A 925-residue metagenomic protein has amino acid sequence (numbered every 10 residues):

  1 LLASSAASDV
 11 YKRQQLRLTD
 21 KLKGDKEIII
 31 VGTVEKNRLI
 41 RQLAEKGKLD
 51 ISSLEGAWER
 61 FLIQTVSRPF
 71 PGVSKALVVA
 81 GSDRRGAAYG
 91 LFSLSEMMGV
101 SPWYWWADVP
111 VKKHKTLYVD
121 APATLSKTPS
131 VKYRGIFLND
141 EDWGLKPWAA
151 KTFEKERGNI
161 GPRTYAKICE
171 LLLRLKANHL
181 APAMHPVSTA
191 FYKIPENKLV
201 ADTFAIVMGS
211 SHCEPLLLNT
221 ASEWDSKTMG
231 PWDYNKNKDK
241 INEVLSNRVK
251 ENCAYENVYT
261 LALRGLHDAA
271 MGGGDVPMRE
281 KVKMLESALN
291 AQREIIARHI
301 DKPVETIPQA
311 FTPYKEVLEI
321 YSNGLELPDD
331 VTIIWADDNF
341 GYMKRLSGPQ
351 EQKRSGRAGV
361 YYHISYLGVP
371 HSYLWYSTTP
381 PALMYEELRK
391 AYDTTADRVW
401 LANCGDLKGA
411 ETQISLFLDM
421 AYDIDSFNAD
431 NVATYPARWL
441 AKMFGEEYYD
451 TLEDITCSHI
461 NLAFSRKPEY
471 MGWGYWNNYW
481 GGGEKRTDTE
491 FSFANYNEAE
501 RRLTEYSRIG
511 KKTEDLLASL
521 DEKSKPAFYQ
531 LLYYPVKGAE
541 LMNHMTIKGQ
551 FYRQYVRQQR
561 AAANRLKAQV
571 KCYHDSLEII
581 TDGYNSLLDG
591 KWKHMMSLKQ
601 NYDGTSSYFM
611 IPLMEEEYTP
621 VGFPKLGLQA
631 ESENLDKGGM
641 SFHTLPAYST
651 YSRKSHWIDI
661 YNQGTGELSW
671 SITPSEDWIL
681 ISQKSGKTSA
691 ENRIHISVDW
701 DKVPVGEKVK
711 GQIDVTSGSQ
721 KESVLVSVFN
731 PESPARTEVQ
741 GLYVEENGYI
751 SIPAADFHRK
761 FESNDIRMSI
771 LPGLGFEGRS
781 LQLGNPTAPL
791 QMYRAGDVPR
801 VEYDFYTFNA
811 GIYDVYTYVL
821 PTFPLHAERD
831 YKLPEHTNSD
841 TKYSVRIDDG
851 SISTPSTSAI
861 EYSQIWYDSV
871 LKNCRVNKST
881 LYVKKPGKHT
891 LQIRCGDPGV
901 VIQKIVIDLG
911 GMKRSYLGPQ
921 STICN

Functional and structural regions predicted by a protein language model:
L1-A7, Y11: Single conserved hydrophobic/aromatic residue that forms the stacking wall/gate of nucleotide- or nucleobase-binding
Q15-S130: Carboxylate-rich, divalent-cation-coordinating active-site regions
V78-G81, D142-P162, N178-S188, E223-K240 (+5 more regions): The substrate-binding groove and active-site-proximal loops of carbohydrate-active enzymes, especially glycoside
W103-G158, R163-A183, G356-G359, E738-F761: An acidic-aromatic substrate-binding cleft motif
V111-V119, Y192, V200-D202, K227-S355 (+2 more regions): Gly/Pro-rich turn-and-neighbor structural signature
L173, N178-P182, S188-F191, W335-G341 (+2 more regions): Structured mid-domain segments that build the active-site/substrate or prosthetic-cofactor binding neighborhood
S492-W657, Q712-I713: Histidine-centered catalytic/metal-binding microenvironments
H643-T644, T650-N925: Extracytoplasmic
